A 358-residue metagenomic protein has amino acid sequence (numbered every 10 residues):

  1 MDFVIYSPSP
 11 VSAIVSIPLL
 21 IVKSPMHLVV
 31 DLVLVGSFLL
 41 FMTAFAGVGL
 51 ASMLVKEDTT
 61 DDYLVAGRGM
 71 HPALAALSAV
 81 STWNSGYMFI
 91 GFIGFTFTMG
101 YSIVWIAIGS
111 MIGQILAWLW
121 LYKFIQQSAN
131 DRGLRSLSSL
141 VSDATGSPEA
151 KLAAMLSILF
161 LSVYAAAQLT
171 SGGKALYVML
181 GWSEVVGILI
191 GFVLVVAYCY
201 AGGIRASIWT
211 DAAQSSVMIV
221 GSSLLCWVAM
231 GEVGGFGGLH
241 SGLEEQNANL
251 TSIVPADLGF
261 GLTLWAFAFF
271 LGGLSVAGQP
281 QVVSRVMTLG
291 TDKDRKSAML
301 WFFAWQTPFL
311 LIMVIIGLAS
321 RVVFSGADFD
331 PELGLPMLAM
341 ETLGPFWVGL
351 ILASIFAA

Functional and structural regions predicted by a protein language model:
M1-V30: Short, strongly hydrophobic alpha-helical membrane anchors
L19-I90, A150, C199-G202, L224 (+1 more regions): Membrane-interface "cap" regions at the ends of multi-pass membrane proteins
L32, M70-A73, A144-L152, L180-I190 (+2 more regions): Membrane-interfacial loop-to-helix junctions in multi-pass transporters
V48-K56, W118, Y122, S162-L169 (+5 more regions): Hydrophobic alpha-helical segments and their helix-loop junctions in multi-pass secondary transporters
L64-G133, T263-V276, V282-T288, D292-G326 (+1 more regions): Membrane-interface helix-loop-helix modules in multi-pass membrane proteins
M70-S78, D143-G146, Q214-V228: Small-residue-rich segments of transmembrane alpha-helices in multi-pass membrane proteins, especially helix faces
S81, W105-C199, A268-S275, R321 (+1 more regions): Helix-loop-helix module between adjacent transmembrane segments
F95-M99, L121, Q126-Q127, S171-M179 (+2 more regions): Membrane-water interface regions at transmembrane-helix termini and the short interhelical loops of multi-pass membrane
